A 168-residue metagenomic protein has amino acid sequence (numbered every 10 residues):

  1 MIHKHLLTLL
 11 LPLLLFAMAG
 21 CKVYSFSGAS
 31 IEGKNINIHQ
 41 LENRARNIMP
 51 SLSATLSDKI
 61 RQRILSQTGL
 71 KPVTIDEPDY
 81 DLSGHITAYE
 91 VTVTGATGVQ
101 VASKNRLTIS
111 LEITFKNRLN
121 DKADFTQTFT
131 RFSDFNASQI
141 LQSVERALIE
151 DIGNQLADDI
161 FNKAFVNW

Functional and structural regions predicted by a protein language model:
M1-L7: Short, Lys/Arg-enriched, disordered terminal segments
I2, A17-G69, E77, L119 (+1 more regions): A structural "domain/chain start" motif
T8-G20: Bacterial N-terminal signal peptides
N47-D58, A102, R106, Q142-Q155: Soluble non-cytosolic domains of exported or imported proteins
S66-K71, D81-D124, F132-S143: Surface-exposed short loop/turn segments
N117-N120, F132-W168: C-terminal/domain-edge helix-coil "capping" segments
